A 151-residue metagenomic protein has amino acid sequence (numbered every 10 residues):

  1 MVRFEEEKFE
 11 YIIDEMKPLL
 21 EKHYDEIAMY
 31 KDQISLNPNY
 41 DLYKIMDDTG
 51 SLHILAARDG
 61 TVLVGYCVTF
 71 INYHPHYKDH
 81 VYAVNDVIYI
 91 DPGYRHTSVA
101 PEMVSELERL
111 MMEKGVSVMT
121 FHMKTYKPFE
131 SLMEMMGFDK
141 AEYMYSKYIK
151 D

Functional and structural regions predicted by a protein language model:
M1-L19: A short beta-loop-alpha structural element at the N-terminal edge of CoA-dependent acyl/N-acetyltransferase catalytic
P18-Q33: Helix-loop element at the rim of GNAT/NAT acetyltransferase active sites that forms part of the acceptor-substrate
K31-I54, R58-D59, C67-K78: A conserved beta-strand-loop-helix scaffold within acyl/acetyltransferase catalytic domains
Y73-N85, A141: A conserved beta-turn-beta hairpin within the catalytic core of GNAT-like acetyltransferases that forms part
D86-H96: A short, internal acetyl-CoA/4′-phosphopantetheine-binding micro-motif in the GNAT/acyltransferase core
H96-R109: Conserved acetyl-CoA-binding loop-helix of GNAT-fold acetyltransferases
M119-E130: Conserved beta-strand-loop-alpha-helix junction that forms the acyl-donor binding cleft
H122-M123, D139-K150: Conserved catalytic-core motifs of GNAT/GCN5-like acyltransferases
